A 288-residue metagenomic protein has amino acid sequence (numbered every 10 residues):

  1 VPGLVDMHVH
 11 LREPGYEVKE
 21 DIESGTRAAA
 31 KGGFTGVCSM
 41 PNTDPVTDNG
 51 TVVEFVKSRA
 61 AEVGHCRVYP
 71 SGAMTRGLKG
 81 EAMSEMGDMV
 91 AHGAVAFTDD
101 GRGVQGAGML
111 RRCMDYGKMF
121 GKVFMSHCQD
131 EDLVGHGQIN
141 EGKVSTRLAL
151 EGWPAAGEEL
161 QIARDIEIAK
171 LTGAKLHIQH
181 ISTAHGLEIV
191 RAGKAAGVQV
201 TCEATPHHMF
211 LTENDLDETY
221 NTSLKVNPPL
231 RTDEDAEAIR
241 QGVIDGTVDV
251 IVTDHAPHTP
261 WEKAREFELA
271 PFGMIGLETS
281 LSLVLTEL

Functional and structural regions predicted by a protein language model:
V1, F34-T35, E62-P70, G93-V95 (+4 more regions): Short, well-ordered coil/turn segments that N-cap beta-strands
V1-A60: Metal-associated gating/positioning segment near the N- to mid-region
H8, A29, G33, V68 (+7 more regions): Divalent metal-coordination and catalytic microenvironments
T43-E54, R59-T172, H185-I189, M209-T212 (+1 more regions): Histidine/acidic-residue-rich, glycine-tolerant segments that coordinate divalent metal ions
D99, R147-P154, N221-D235, L269-G273: Glycine-rich tight-turn/loop motif centered on a GG-T
R147-K175, I244, V250, P257-L288: His/Asp/Glu-enriched, well-ordered alpha-helical/loop segment that forms or immediately abuts the divalent-metal
R164, K170-K175, L216-I251: A conserved active-site cap/scaffold subdomain adjacent to cofactor or substrate pockets
S182-A184, R191-N214, T232, A238-T253 (+1 more regions): Hard-cation-handling environments
